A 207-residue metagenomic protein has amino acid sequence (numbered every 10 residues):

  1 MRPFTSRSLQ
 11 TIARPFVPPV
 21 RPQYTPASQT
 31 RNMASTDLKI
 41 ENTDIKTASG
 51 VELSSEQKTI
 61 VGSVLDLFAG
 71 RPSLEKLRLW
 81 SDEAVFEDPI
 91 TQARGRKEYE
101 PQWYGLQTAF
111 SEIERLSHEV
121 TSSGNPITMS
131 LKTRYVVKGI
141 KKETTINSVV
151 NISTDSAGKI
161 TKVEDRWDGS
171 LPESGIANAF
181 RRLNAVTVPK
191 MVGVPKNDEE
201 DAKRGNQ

Functional and structural regions predicted by a protein language model:
R2-Q207: C-terminal and inter-domain tail/linker signature
